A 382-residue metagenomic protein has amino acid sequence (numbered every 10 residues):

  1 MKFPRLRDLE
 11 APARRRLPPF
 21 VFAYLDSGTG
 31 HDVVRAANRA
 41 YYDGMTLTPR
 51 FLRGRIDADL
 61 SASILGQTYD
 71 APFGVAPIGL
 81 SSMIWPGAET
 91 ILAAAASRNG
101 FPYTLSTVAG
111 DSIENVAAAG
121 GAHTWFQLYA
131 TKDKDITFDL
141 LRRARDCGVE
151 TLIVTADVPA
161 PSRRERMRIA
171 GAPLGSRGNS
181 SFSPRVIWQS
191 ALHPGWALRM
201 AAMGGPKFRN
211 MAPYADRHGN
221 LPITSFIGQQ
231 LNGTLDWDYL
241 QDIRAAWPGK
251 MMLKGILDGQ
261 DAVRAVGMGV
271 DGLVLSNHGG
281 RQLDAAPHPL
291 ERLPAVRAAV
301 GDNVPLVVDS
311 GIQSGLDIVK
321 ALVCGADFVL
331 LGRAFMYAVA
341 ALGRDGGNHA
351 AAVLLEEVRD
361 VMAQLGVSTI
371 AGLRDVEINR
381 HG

Functional and structural regions predicted by a protein language model:
M1-D43, H288-G382: Alpha/beta catalytic cores of nucleotide-metabolism and tRNA/nucleoside-modifying enzymes
M1-G66, G175-L235, A371-L373, N379-G382: An N-cap/entry alpha-helix motif that binds or orients negatively charged groups
V21, L65-F73, A122, E150: A generic secondary-structure signal marking the coil-to-beta-strand transition
T29, T107-D111, K132, L257 (+1 more regions): Short beta->alpha linker loops
T46, S61-S63, P72-A76, P102-T104 (+1 more regions): Short, conserved beta-strand segments within well-ordered enzyme catalytic domains that often line or immediately flank
D70-V108: Glycine-rich active-site/cofactor-binding loop and its immediate structural neighborhood
L80, A94, A119, D135-V308 (+2 more regions): Alpha/beta enzyme core
R98-A119, H123-T137: A gly/proline- and charged-residue-enriched helix-loop-helix capping module
